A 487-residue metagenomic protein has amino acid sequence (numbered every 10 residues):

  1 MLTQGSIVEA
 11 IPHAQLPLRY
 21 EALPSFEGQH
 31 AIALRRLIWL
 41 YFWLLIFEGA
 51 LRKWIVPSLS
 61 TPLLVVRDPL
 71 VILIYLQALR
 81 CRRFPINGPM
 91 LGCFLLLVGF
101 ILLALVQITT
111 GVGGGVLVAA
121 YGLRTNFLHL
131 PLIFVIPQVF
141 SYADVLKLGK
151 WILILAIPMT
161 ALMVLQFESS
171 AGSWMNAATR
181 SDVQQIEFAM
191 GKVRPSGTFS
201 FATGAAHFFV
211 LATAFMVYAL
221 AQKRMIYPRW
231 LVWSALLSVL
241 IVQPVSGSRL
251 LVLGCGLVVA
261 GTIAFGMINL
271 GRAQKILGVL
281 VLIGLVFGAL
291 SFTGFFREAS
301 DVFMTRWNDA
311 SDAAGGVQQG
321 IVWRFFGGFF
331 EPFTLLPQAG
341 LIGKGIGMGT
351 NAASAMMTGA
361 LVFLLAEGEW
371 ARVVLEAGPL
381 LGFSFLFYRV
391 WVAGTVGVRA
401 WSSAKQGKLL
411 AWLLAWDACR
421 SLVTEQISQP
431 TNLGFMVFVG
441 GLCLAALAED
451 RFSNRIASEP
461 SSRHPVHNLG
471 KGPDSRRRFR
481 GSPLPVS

Functional and structural regions predicted by a protein language model:
L2-Q4, A161, F167-A171, I263-G315 (+1 more regions): A membrane-periplasm/extracellular boundary helix in multi-pass inner-membrane enzymes that assemble envelope glycans
A33-W54, D68-F127: N-terminal hydrophobic segments of proteins, predominantly signal-anchor/transmembrane helices of inner/organellar
L34-I38, F42-W43, P89-F100, V135-A171: Interfacial loop-to-transmembrane-helix boundary motif in multi-pass membrane proteins
R36-I46, G394-Q426: Loop-to-helix entry and N-terminal half of a specific, functionally important transmembrane alpha helix in multi-pass
I55, D301, N308-A377, V396-W401: Long extracytoplasmic/lumenal interhelical loops at the membrane interface of multi-pass membrane proteins
I72-Y75, W412-S421, Q426-G470: Transmembrane alpha-helices of multi-pass inner-membrane enzymes
D144-I152, I226-V232, I268-L282: Membrane-interfacial entry segments at the cytosolic side of transmembrane helices
K150-S173, A177, E187-M190, G197-G247 (+1 more regions): Alpha-helical transmembrane segments of multi-pass inner-membrane proteins
